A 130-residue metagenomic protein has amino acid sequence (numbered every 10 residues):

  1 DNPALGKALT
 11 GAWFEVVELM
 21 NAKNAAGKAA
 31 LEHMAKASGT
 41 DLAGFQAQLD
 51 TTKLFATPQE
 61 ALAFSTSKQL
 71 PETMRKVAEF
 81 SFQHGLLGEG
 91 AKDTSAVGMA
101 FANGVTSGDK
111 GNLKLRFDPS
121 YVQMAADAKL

Functional and structural regions predicted by a protein language model:
N2-G90: Secondary-structure end/capping motifs
R75-L130: Conserved C-terminal helix/tail region of periplasmic/extracytoplasmic solute-binding proteins
